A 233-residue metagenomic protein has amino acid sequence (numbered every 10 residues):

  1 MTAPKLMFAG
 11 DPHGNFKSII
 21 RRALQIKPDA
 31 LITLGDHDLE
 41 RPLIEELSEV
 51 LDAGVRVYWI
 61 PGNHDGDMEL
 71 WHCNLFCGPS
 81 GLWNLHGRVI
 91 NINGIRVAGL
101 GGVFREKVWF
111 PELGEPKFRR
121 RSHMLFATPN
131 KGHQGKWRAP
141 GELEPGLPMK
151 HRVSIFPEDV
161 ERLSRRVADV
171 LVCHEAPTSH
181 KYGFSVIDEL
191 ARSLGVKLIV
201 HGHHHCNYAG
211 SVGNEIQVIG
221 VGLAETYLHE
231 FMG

Functional and structural regions predicted by a protein language model:
M1-A53, G66-D67, E158, S164-V167: N-terminal active-site segment of His-dependent metallophosphoesterases
T2-A3, S18, I90-N93, E189-S193 (+1 more regions): Binuclear metal-dependent phosphoesterase catalytic core
F8-D11, L31-D36, V57-H64, N84-H86 (+4 more regions): Active-site neighborhood of phospho(di)ester-bond hydrolases with catalytic His/Asp-centered motifs
P12-H13, G141-K150, H180, H204 (+2 more regions): Catalytic cores of nucleotide-sugar-dependent glycosyltransferases that transfer UDP/GDP/TDP-activated
F16, R41, D67-E69, N93 (+4 more regions): Short catalytic/ligand-binding loop motif for oxyanion handling, primarily in non-cytosolic enzymes, centered on
I19-R21, L39-G54, G66-G81, Y182-S185 (+1 more regions): Metal-dependent catalytic neighborhoods of phosphoester/phosphodiester hydrolases
R56-E115: A basic- and aromatic-enriched beta-loop-alpha substructure that forms the phosphate/nucleotide- and DNA/RNA-contacting
I95-E175: Active-site-proximal loop/helix segment associated with metal-binding centers of metalloenzymes
